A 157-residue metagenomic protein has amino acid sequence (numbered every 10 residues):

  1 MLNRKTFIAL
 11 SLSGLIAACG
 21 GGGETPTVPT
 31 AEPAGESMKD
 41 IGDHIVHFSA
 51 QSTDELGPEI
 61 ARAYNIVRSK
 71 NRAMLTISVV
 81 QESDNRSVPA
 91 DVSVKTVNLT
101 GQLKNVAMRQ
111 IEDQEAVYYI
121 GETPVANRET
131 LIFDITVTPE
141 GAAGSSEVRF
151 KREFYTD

Functional and structural regions predicted by a protein language model:
M1-I8: Bacterial N-terminal signal peptides that target proteins for export
L15-A18: C-terminal motif of bacterial Sec signal peptides marking the signal peptidase cleavage site
G20-G35: Short, low-complexity, disordered segments immediately C-terminal to signal peptides in bacterial exported proteins
A34-S69: Post-signal-peptide N-terminal segment of Sec-exported extracytoplasmic proteins
V79-E82: Short solvent-exposed capping/turn motifs at the termini of beta-strands
D84-V94: Short flexible loop/turn segments that cap and initiate beta-strands
R109-T136: Short, solvent-exposed, Trp/other aromatic-anchored flexible loops in extracytoplasmic proteins
P139-S146: Short acidic/polar inter-strand loop motif in beta-rich domains
